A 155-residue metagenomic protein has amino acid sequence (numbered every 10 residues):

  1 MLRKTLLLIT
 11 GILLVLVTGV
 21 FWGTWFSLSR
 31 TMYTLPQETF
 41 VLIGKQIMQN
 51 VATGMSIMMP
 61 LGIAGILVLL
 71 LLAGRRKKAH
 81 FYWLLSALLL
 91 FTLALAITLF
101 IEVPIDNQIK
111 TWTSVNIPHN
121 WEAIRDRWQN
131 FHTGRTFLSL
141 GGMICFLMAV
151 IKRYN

Functional and structural regions predicted by a protein language model:
M1-T5, K152-N155: Positively charged n-region of N-terminal signal peptides that target proteins for export
L2-V15, V68-L93: Interfacial segments of alpha-helical transmembrane regions
T5, L14-L61, D106-D126: Interfacial loop at the N-terminal end of multi-pass membrane proteins
M59-L69, T136-M143: Core segments of transmembrane alpha-helices that mediate helix-helix packing or line hydrophobic substrate/ligand
L71-R76, M148-Y154: Structural signal for the C-terminal ends of transmembrane alpha-helices and the immediately following loop
T92-F100: Mid-bilayer segments of alpha-helical transmembrane spans in multi-pass integral membrane proteins that mediate
